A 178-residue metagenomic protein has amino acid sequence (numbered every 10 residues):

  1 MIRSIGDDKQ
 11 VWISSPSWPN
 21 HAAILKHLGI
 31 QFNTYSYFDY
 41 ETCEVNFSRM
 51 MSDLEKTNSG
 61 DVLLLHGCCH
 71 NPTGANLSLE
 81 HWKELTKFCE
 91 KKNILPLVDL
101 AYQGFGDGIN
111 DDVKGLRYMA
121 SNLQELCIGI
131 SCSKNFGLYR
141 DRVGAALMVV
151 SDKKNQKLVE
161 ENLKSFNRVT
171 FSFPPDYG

Functional and structural regions predicted by a protein language model:
M1-K91, L95, Q103-F105, V113-S121: Conserved core of the PLP fold type I
W12, N33, L97, C127-G129 (+1 more regions): Hydrophobic/aromatic beta-strand patches that form the interior of the parallel beta-sheet core in alpha/beta enzyme
Q31, I109, G115, L147-K153: Residue-level signature of transmembrane alpha-helix interfaces in integral membrane proteins
V45-D53, L97, L158-T170: Short flexible/disordered coil segments
L100: Walker B catalytic acidic pair
G108-N110, D141-R142: Histidine/acidic-residue-rich catalytic or RNA/ligand-binding cores of hydrolases and nuclease-related proteins
S121-G178: Conserved core segment of the aminotransferase class I/II
